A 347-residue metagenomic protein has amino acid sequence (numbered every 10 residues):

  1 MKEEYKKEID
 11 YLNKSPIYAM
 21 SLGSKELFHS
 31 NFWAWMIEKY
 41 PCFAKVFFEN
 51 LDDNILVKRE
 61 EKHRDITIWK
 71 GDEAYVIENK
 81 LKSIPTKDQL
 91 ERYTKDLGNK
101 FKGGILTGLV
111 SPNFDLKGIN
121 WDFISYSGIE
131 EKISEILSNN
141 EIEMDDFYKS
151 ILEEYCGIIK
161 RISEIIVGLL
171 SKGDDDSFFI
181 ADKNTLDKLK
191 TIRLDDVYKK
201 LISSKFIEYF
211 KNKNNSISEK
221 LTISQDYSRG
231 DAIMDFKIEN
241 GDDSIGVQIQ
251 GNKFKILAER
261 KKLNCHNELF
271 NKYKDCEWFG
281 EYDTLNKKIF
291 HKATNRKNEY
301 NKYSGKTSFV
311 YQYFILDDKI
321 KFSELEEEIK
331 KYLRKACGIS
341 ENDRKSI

Functional and structural regions predicted by a protein language model:
M1-M36, G168-I192: Interdomain/boundary linker segments immediately adjacent to catalytic/signaling cores
I17-D53, D195-K220: Acidic-basic catalytic patches of nuclease active cores, encompassing PD-(D/E)XK and other metal-cofactor nuclease
F47-G71, T222-G241: Active-site metal-binding core of divalent-cation-utilizing nuclease and nuclease-like domains
R64-V76, K100, E239-G246, Q250-F254: Active-site beta-strand-loop-beta-strand hairpin of nuclease catalytic cores that positions key catalytic residues
N79-I84, R260: Short beta-strand-loop-alpha-helix junction that forms the active-site gateway of nucleic-acid-processing nucleases
K82-D122, D275-L285: Catalytic cores of nucleic-acid endonucleases
K100-R229: Gly/Pro-rich interdomain helix-loop hinge
G173-F314: Polyanion-binding interface signature
